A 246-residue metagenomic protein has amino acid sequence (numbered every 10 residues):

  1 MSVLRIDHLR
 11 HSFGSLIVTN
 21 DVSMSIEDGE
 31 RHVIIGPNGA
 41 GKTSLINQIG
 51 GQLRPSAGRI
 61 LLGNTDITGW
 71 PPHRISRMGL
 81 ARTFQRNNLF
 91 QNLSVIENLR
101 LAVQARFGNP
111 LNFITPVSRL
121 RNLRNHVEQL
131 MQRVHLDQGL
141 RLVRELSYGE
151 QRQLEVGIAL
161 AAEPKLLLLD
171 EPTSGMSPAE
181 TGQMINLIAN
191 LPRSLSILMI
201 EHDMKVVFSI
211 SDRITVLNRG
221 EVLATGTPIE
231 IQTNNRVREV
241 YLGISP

Functional and structural regions predicted by a protein language model:
S2-P246: Glycine-rich phosphate-binding loops of nucleotide-dependent enzymes
